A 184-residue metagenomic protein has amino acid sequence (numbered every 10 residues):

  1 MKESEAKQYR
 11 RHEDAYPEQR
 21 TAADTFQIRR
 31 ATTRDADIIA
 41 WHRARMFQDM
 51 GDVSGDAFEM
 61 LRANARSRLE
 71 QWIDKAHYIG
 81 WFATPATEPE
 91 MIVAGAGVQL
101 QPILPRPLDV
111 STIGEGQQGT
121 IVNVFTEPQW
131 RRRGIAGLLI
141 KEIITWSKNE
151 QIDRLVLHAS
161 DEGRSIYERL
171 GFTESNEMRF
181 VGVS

Functional and structural regions predicted by a protein language model:
Q27-W41, D52: A short beta-loop-alpha structural element at the N-terminal edge of CoA-dependent acyl/N-acetyltransferase catalytic
F47-R68: Conserved GNAT-fold acetyl-CoA-binding loop/helix
S67-F82, Q101-L104, T120: A short helix-loop-beta-strand connector motif used in the catalytic cores of GNAT acetyltransferases and, in some
F82, E90-L100, T120, F125: Conserved beta-strand in the GNAT
A96-S111: A conserved beta-strand-loop-helix scaffold within acyl/acetyltransferase catalytic domains
W130, G134-E142: Conserved acetyl-CoA pyrophosphate-binding loop and the N-cap/start of the following alpha-helix in GNAT-like
R131, L155-I166, F180-S184: Conserved beta-strand-loop-alpha-helix junction that forms the acyl-donor binding cleft
I140, S147-A159: Conserved GNAT acetyl-CoA-binding A-motif
